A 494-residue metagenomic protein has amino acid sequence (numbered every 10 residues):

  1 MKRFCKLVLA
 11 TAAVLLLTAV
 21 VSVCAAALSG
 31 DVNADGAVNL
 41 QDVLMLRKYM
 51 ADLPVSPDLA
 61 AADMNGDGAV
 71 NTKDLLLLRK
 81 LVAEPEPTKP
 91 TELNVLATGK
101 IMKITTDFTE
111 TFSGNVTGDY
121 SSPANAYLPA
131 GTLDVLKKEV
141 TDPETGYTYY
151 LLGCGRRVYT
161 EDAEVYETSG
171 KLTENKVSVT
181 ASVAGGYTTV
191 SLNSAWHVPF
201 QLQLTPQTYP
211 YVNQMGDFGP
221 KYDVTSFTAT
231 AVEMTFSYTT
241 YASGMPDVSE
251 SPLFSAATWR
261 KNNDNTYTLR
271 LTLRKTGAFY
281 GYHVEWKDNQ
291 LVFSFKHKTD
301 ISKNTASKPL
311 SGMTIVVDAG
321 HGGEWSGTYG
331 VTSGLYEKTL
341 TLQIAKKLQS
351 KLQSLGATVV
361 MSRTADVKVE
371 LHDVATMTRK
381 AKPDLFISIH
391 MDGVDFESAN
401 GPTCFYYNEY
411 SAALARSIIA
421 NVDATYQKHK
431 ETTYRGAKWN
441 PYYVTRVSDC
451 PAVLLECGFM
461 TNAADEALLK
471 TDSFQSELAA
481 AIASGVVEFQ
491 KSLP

Functional and structural regions predicted by a protein language model:
C5-E92: Cellulosome-associated attachment modules in secreted, modular CAZymes
L40-R47, T72-L75, R79, L342-A345 (+9 more regions): Extracytoplasmic/secreted envelope proteins and their assembly/folding machinery, especially bacterial periplasmic
P87-M313, M391: Short linear recognition/processing motifs and adjacent strand/loop elements at protein termini and domain edges
L128, P143-E144, K308-L310, Q353-S354 (+3 more regions): Extracellular/periplasmic catalytic domains that process cell-envelope and extracellular macromolecules
S294-M377, A381-P383: Active-site histidine-acidic residue metal-binding/catalytic motifs, centered on HxH/HExxH-like signatures
W325-L335, G393-A420: A short, glycine/acidic-enriched catalytic loop
L385-D395, F405, T433-P494: Active-site-adjacent mobile loop/cap segments within catalytic or ligand-binding domains
S411-K438: Active-site-adjacent substrate-binding region of metalloamidase/peptidase-like peptide-processing proteins
